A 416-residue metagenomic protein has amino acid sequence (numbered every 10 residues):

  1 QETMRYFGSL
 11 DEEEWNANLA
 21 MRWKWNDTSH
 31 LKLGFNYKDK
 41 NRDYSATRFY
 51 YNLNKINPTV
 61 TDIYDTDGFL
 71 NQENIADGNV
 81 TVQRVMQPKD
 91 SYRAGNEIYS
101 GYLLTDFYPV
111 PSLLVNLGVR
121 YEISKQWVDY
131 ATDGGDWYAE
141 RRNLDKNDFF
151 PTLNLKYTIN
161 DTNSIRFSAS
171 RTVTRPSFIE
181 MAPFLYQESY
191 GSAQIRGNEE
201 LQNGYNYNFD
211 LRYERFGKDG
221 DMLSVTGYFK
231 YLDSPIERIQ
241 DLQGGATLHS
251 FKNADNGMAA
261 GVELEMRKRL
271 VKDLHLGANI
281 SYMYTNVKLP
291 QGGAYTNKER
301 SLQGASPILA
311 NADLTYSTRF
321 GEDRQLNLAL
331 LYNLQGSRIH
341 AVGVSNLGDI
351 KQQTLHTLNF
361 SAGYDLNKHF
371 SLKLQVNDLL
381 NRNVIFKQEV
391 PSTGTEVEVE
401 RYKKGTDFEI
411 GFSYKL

Functional and structural regions predicted by a protein language model:
E2-M4, G8, E13, A17-A20 (+4 more regions): Signature of Gram-negative outer-membrane beta-barrel scaffolds
L10, N18, N198, Q202 (+5 more regions): Outer membrane beta-barrel strand-and-loop segments of large Gram-negative receptors, especially TonB-dependent
E13-L19, E97-L103, F149-L155, I165 (+7 more regions): Hydrophobic, lipid-facing positions within transmembrane beta-strands of outer-membrane proteins
W23-W25, L103-P109, L113, N147 (+9 more regions): Residue-level signature of outer-membrane beta-barrel architecture
T28-L31, S112-V115, T162-I165, D219-L223 (+4 more regions): Repeated loop/turn-to-beta-strand initiation elements of outer-membrane beta-barrel proteins
N41, G68, Q72-G78, K125 (+5 more regions): Surface-exposed extracellular loop regions of Gram-negative outer-membrane beta-barrel proteins, predominantly
Y228-Y231, S250-A341: Gram-negative outer-membrane beta-barrel transporters
N333-A341, G363-L416: C-terminal beta-signal and adjacent terminal beta-strands/loops of Gram-negative outer-membrane beta-barrel proteins
